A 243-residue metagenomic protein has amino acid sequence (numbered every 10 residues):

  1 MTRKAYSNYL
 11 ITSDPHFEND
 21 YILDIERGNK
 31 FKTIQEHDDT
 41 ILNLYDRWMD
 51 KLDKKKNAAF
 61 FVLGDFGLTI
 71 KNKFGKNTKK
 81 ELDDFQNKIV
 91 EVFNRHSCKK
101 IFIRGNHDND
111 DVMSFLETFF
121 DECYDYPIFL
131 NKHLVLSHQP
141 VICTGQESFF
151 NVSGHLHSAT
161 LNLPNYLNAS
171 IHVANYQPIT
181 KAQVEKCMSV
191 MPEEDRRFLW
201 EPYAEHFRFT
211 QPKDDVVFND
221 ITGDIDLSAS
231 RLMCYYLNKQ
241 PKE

Functional and structural regions predicted by a protein language model:
M1-K4, I142-T144: A short acidic-Thr-Gly-centered motif at the start of a beta-strand
T2-R3, L10-T12, F17-F129: Core catalytic region of metal-dependent phosphoesterases/phosphodiesterases, especially metallo-beta-lactamase-like
S7-Y9, A59-F61, L134, F150-V152: Structural motif
M113-E243: Conserved beta-sheet core of the metallophosphoesterase superfamily
